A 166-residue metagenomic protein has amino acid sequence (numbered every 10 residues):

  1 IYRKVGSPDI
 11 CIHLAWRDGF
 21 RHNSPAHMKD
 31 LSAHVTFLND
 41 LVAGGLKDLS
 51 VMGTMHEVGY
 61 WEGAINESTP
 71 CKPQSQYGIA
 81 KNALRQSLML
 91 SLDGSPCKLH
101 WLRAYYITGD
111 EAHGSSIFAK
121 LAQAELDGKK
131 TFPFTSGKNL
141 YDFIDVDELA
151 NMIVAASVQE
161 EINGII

Functional and structural regions predicted by a protein language model:
I1-S32: NAD(P)H-binding glycine-rich loop region in Rossmannoid oxidoreductase-like domains and their noncatalytic homologs
C11-H13, V35-Q76: Conserved Rossmann-fold NAD(P)-dependent oxidoreductase catalytic core, especially the SDR/UDP-sugar
H13, D48-V51, H100-Y106, D142 (+1 more regions): Structural signature of the Rossmann-like NAD(P)-dependent dehydrogenase/reductase core
F20-H27, Y60-A64, H113: Conserved catalytic-core motifs of eukaryotic protein kinase domains, centered on the activation segment
L31-N39, D147-A150, V154: Conserved active-site region of classical short-chain dehydrogenase/reductase
A80-A83: Active-site helix of classical SDR
Q86-L140, V146, A150, V154-A155: NAD(P)-dependent short-chain dehydrogenase/reductase
S157-E161: Short, hydrophobic alpha-helical segments
